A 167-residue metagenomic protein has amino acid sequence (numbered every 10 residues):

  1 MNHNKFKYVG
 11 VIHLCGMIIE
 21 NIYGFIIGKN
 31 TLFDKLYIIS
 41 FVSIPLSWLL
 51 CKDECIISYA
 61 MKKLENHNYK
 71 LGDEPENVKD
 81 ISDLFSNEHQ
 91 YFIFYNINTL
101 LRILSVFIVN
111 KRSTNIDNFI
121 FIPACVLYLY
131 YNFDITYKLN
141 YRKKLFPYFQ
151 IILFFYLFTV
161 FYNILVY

Functional and structural regions predicted by a protein language model:
M1-Y23, P123-V126, K138-F155: Cytosolic-side membrane-entry/anchor segment at the start of a transmembrane helix
N2, I26-F33, S86-Y91, I108-I120 (+1 more regions): Membrane-helix interface and helix-disruption motif detector
I22-K29, C51-D53, S105-S113, Y131-N140 (+1 more regions): Juxtamembrane "helix-exit" motif on the non-cytosolic side of transmembrane helices
N30, D34-Y59: Hydrophobic alpha-helical membrane-embedded segments
C51-K79: Membrane-helix interface/capping segments
N68-D73, P147-T159: Small-residue-rich segments of transmembrane alpha-helices in multi-pass membrane proteins, especially helix faces
V78-L104, N110-S113: Loop-to-transmembrane boundary segments
F92-S105, D117-I135, Q150-Y156: Hydrophobic alpha-helical membrane segments
